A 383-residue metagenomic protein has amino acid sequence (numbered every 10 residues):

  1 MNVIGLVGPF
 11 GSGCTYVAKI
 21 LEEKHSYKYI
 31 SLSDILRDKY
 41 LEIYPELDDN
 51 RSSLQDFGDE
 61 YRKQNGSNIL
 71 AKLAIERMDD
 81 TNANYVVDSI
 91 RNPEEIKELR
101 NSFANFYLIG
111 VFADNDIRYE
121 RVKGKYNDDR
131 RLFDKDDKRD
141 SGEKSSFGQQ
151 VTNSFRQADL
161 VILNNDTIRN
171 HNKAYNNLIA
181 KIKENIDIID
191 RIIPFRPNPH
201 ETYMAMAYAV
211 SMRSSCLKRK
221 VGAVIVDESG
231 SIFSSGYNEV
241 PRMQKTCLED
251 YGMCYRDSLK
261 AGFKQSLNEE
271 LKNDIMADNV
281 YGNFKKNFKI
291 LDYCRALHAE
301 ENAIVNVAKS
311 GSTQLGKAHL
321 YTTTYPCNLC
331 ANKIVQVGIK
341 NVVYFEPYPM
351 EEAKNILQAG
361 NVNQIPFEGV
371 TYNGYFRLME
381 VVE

Functional and structural regions predicted by a protein language model:
P9: P-loop (Walker A) phosphate-binding loop of NTP-binding proteins
C14: Conserved lysine of the Walker
V17: Hydrophobic positions on the alpha1 helix immediately C-terminal to the Walker A/P-loop
S26, L47-G66, L73, T152 (+2 more regions): Zinc-dependent deaminase catalytic domain
K28-Y85, I90-R91: ATP-dependent small-molecule kinase phosphotransfer cores that center on conserved nucleotide phosphate-binding segments
N68-I69, I96, K123-N185: Small-molecule kinase domains that catalyze NTP-dependent phosphoryl transfer to phosphate-bearing small molecules
D88-I90, L99-Y126: Conserved phosphate-donor/acceptor-positioning beta-strand/loop module used by diverse small-molecule
